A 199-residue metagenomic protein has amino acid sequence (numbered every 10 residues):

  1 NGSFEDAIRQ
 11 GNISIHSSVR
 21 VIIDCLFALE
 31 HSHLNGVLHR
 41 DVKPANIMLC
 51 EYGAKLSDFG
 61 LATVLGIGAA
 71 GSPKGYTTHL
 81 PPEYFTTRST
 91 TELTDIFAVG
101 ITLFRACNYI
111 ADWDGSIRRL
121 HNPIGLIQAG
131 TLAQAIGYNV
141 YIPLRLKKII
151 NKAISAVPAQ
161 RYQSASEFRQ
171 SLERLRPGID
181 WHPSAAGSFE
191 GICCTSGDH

Functional and structural regions predicted by a protein language model:
S3-I13: AlphaC helix of the protein kinase catalytic domain
V21-I22: Activation segment signature within eukaryotic-like protein kinase domains
H33-L49: Catalytic-loop of the protein kinase fold
A70-Y84: Conserved activation segment of eukaryotic-like protein kinases, specifically the C-terminal portion of the activation
D95: Conserved catalytic-loop aspartate of Hanks-type protein kinases
R161: Conserved HRD-motif arginine in the catalytic loop of eukaryotic-like protein kinases
